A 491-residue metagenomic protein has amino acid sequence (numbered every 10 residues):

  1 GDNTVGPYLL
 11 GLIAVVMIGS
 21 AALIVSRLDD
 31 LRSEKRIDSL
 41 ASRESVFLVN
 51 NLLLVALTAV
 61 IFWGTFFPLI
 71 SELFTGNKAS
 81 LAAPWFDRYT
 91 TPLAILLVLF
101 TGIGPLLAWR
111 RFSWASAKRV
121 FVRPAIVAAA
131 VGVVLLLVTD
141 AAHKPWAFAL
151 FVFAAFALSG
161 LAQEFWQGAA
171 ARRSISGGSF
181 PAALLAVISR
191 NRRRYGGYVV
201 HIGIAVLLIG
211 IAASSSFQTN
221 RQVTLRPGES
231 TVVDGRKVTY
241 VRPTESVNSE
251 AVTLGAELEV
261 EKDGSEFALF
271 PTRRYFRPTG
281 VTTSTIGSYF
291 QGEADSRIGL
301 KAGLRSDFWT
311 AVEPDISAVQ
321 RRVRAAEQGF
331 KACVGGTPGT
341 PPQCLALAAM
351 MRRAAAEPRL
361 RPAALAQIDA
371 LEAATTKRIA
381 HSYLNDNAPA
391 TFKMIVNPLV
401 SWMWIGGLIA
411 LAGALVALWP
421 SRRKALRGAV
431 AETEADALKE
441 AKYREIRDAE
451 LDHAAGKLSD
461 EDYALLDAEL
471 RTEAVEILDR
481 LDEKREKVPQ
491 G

Functional and structural regions predicted by a protein language model:
G1-A431: Solvent-exposed, non-transmembrane regions of integral membrane proteins
W166-V199, A429-G491: Solvent-exposed, low-complexity, intrinsically disordered, charge-rich segments adjacent to transmembrane helices
